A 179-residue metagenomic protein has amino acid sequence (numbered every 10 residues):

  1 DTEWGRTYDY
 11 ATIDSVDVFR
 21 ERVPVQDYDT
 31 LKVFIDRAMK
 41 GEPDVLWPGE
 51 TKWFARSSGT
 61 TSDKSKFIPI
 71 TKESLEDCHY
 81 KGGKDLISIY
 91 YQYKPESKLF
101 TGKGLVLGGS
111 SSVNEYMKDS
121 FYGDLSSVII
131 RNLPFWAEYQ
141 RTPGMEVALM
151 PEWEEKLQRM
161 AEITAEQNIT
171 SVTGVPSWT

Functional and structural regions predicted by a protein language model:
D1-R56, S62-T179: Nucleotide 5′-phosphate-binding alpha/beta core
